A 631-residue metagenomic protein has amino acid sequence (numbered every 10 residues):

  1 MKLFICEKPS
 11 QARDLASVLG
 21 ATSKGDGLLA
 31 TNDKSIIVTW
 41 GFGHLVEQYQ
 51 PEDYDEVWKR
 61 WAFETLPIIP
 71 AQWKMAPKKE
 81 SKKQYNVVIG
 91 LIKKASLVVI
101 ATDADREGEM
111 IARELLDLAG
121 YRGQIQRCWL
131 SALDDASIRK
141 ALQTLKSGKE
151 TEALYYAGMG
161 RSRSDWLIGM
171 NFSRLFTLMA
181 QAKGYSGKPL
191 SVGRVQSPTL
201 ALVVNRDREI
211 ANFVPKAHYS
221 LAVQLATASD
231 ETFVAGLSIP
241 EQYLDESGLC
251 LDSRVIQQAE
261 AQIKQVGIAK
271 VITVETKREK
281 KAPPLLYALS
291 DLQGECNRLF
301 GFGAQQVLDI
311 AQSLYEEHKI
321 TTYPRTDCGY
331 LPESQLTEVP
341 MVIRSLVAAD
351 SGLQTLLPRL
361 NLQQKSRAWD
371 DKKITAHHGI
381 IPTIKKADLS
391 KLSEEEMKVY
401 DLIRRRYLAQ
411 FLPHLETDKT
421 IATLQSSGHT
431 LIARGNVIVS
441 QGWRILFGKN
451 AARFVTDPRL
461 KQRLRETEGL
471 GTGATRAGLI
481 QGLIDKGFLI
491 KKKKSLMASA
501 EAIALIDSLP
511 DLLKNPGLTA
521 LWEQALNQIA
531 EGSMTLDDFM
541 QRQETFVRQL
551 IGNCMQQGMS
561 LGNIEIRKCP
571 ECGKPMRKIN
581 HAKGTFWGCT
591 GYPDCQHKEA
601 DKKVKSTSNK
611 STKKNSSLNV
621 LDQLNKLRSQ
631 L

Functional and structural regions predicted by a protein language model:
M1-M170, C250, R254, A451-E466: Intrinsically disordered, low-complexity regulatory segments
K2-L3, S81, L118, S173 (+6 more regions): Basic, low-complexity terminal or inter-domain segments flanking catalytic cores
D26-D55, S197-L244, L249, Q410-T456: Structured, non-catalytic alpha/beta "coupling" segments that mediate domain-domain communication and provide generic
D103, L299-G303: A conserved hydrophobic secondary-structure block that centers on an alpha-helix together with its immediately flanking
S137-V223, K277: C-terminal or mid-to-C-terminal helical accessory/interaction module adjacent to the motor/catalytic core
L244-Y287, Q293: Metal- or metallocofactor-binding catalytic centers and their adjacent structured scaffolds across diverse enzyme
V274, P283-C296, T321-T326, R465-T467: Short acidic, hydrophobic short linear motifs in intrinsically disordered regions
